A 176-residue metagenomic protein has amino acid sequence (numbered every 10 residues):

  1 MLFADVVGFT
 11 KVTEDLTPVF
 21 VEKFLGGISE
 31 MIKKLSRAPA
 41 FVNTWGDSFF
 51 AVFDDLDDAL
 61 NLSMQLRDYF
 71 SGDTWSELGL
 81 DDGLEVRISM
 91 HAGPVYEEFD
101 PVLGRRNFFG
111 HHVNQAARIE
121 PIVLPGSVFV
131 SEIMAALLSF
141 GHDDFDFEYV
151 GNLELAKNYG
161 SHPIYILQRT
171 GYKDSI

Functional and structural regions predicted by a protein language model:
M1-Q65, Y69: Catalytic NTP-binding/metal-coordinating core of nucleotidyl cyclase/transferase enzymes
F9, A59, V95, M134-A135: A generic structural signal for short hydrophobic patches within well-formed alpha-helices
V12, V52, E98-F99, L137-L138 (+1 more regions): Residues that scaffold the ATP/ADP-binding catalytic core of kinase and kinase-like folds
K33-D58, D73-H111: Catalytic core of nucleotidyl cyclases, primarily class III adenylyl/guanylyl cyclases
K34, P121-I122, F140: Solvent-exposed polar/charged
A117: Active-site phosphate/pyrophosphate- and oxyanion-stabilizing loops and adjacent acidic/basic residues in soluble
P125-I176: Intrinsically disordered, glycine/charged-rich C-terminal tails and inter-domain linkers that flank nucleotidyl cyclase
